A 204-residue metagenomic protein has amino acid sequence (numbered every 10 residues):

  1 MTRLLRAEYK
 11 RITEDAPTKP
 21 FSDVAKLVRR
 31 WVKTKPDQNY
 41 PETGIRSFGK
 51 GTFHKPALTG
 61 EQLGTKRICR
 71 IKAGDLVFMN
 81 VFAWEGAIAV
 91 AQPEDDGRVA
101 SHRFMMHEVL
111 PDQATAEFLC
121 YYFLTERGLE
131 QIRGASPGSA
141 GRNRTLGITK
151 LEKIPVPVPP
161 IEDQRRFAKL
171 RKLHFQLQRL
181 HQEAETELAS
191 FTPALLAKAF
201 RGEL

Functional and structural regions predicted by a protein language model:
M1-V32, K153, V158-A168, K172-K198 (+1 more regions): Non-catalytic DNA-recognition/assembly elements of restriction-modification systems
S22-K33, Q38-A73: Sequence-specific dsDNA recognition surfaces
P41-A57, L76-M79, A83-S101, M105 (+3 more regions): Short, ligand-facing micro-motifs at secondary-structure edges
G60-K66, E94, G141, K153: A structural connector/turn signal
R98-F104, S139-R165: A short glycine-rich beta-alpha junction/loop motif
V109-L110: A structural micro-motif recognizing beta-strand termini and the immediately following turn/loop segments
Q113-E117, R165: Short, conserved charged micro-motifs
